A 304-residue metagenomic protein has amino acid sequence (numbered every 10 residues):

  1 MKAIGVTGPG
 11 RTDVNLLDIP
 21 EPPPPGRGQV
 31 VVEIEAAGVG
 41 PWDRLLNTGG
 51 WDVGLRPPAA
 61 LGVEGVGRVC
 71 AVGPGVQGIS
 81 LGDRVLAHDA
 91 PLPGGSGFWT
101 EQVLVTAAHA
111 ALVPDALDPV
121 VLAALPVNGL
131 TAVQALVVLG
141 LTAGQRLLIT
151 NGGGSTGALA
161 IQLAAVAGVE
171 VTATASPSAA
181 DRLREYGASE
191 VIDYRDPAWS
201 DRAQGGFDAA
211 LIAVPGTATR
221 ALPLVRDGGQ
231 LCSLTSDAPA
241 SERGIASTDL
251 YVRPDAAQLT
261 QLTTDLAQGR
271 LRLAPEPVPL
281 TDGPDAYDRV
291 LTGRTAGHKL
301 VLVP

Functional and structural regions predicted by a protein language model:
M1, L259-P304: C-terminal hydrophobic helical "lid"/dimerization subdomain of Rossmann-like NAD(P)H-dependent oxidoreductases
E21-G38, G50-P91: Glycine-rich beta-strand-centered segment in the early N-terminal region that forms part of a ligand/cofactor-binding
G78, H88-N151: NAD(P)H dinucleotide-binding glycine-rich loop of Rossmann-like/cofactor-binding domains, especially the beta1-alpha1
L125-D193: Mid-domain Rossmann-like dinucleotide-binding core that forms the NAD(H)/NADP(H) cofactor-binding site
E190-R195, V278-T281: Short acidic-hydrophobic, aromatic-tinged amphipathic segments that line or gate anion-handling sites
R202-A209: A short acidic, Gly/Pro-enriched loop at the edge of an enzyme's catalytic core that lines a small-molecule cofactor
P215-L271, V303-P304: Glycine-rich phosphate-binding loop and adjacent beta-alpha segment of Rossmann(oid) nucleotide-cofactor-binding
